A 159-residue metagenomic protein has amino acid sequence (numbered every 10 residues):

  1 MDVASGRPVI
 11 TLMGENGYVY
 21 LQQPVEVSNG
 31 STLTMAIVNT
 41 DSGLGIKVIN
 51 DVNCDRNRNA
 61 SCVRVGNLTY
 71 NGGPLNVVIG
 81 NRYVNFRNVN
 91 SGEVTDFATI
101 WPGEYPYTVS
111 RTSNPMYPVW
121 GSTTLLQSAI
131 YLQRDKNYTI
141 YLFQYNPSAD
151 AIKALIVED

Functional and structural regions predicted by a protein language model:
M1-D159: Intrinsically disordered, low-complexity polar regions and short flexible loop motifs
